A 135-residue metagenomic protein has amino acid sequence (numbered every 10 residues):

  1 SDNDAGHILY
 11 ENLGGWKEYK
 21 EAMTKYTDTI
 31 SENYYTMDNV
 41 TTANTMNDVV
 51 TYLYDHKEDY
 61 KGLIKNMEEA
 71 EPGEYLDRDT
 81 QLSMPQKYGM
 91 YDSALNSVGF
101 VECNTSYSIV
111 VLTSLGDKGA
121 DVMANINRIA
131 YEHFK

Functional and structural regions predicted by a protein language model:
S1: Short helix- or helix-capping micro-motifs that position conserved polar/aromatic residues at function-defining sites
A5-K135: Penicillin-recognizing serine hydrolase domain
